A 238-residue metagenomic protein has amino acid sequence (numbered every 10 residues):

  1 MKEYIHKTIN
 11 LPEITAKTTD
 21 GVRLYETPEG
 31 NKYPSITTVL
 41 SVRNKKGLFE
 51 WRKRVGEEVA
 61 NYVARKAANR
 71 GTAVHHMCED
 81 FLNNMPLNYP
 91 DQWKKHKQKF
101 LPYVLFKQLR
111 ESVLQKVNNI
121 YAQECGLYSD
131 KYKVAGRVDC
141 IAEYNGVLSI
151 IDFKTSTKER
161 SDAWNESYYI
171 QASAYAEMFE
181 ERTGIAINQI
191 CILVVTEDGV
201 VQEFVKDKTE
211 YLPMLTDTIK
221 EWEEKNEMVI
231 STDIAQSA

Functional and structural regions predicted by a protein language model:
M1-A135, A238: Metal-dependent nuclease catalytic cores that hydrolyze phosphodiester bonds in DNA/RNA, characterized by
K2-I5, Y144-N145, S149, E227-A238: DEDD superfamily 3′-5′ metal-dependent exonuclease/proofreading module
T8, T15-T19, T27, T37-T38 (+7 more regions): Residue-identity detector for threonine
P90, K94, D139, E203-K206 (+1 more regions): Generic preference for flexible, low-structure residues
K94-Q98, V195, E210, T232-A235: Solvent-exposed, non-transmembrane amphipathic alpha-helical segments
Y121-M228: Mg2+/Mn2+-dependent nuclease catalytic core
